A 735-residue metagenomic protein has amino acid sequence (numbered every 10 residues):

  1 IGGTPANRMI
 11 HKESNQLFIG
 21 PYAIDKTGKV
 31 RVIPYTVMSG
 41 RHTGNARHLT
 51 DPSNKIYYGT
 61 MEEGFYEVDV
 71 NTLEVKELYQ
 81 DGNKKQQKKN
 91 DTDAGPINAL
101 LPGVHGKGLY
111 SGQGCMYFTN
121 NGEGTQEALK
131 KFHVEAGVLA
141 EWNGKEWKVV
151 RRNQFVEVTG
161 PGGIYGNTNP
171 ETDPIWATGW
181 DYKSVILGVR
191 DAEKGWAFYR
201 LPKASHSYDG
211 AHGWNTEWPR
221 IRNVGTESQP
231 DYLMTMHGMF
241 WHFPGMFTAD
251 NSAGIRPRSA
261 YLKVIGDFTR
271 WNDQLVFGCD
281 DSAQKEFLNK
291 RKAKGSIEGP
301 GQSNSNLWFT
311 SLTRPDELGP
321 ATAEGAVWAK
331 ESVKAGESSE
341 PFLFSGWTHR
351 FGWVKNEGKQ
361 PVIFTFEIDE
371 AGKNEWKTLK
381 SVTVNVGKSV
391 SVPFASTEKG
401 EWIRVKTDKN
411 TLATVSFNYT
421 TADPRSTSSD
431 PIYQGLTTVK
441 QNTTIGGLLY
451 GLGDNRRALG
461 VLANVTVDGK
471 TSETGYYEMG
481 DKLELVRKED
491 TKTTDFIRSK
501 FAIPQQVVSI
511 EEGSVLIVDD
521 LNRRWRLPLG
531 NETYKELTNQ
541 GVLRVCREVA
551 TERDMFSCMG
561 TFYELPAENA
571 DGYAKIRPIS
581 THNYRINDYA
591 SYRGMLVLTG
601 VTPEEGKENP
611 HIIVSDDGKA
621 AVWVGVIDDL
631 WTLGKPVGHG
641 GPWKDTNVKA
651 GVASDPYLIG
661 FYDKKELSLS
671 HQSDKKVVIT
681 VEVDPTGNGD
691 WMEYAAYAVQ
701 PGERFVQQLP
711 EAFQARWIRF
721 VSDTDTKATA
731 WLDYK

Functional and structural regions predicted by a protein language model:
I1-G2, P21-S39, G64-D93, Q126-E157 (+8 more regions): Surface-exposed loop/turn elements that mediate protein-protein interactions on large endomembrane-trafficking
G2-I10, M38-S53, K84-Q113, R151-D173 (+6 more regions): Repeated scaffold domains used in trafficking and secretory/extracellular systems, primarily beta-propellers
S14-N15, S53-K55, Q113-C115, T172-I175 (+6 more regions): Short coil/turn segments that connect the beta-strands within blades of beta-propeller domains
I175-W180, V185, L201-T248, F342-S345 (+2 more regions): Loop/turn-rich, solvent-exposed surfaces of beta-rich toroidal or solenoidal domains
K263-A329, D588-T646: Blade-level signature of beta-propeller repeat domains, shared across WD40, Kelch, NHL, RCC1 and BNR/Asp-box propellers
S389-A395, R704-E711: Exposed aromatic-hydrophobic patches
S396-A413, E711-T726: Noncatalytic modules at the cell exterior or secretory-pathway interfaces, chiefly beta-strand-rich lectin/adhesion
N410-T421, D725-K735: Edge beta-strands of jelly-roll/beta-sandwich modules across compartments, strongly enriched in secreted/luminal
